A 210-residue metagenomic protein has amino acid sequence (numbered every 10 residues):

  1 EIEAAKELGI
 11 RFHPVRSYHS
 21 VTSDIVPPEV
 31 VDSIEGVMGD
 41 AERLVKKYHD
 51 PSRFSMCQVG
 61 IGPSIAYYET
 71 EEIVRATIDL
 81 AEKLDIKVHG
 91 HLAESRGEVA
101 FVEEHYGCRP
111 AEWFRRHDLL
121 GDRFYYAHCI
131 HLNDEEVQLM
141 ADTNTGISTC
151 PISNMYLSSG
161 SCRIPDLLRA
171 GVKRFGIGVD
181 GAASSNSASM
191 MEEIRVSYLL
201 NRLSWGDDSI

Functional and structural regions predicted by a protein language model:
E1-I130, E135: Metal-coordinating catalytic core of metallo-dependent amide/deamination hydrolases
K6, E82, A141, L168-R169: Anion (oxyanion) recognition and catalysis
F12, V88, I147, R174-F175: Hydrophobic beta-strand scaffold residues
S17-H19, E94, P151-M155, D180-A183: Short, acidic/turn-prone active-site loops that include or flank metal/cofactor- and phosphate-binding residues
R96-C108, E136-A141, S158-L167, S185-R202: Histidine/acidic-residue-rich catalytic or RNA/ligand-binding cores of hydrolases and nuclease-related proteins
R116-R123, P165-I210: His/Asp/Glu-enriched, well-ordered alpha-helical/loop segment that forms or immediately abuts the divalent-metal
Y126-C129, S148, G176-V179: Active-site neighborhood of phospho(di)ester-bond hydrolases with catalytic His/Asp-centered motifs
L132, E136-N144, C150-Y156: Long hydrophobic segments that form regular secondary structure
